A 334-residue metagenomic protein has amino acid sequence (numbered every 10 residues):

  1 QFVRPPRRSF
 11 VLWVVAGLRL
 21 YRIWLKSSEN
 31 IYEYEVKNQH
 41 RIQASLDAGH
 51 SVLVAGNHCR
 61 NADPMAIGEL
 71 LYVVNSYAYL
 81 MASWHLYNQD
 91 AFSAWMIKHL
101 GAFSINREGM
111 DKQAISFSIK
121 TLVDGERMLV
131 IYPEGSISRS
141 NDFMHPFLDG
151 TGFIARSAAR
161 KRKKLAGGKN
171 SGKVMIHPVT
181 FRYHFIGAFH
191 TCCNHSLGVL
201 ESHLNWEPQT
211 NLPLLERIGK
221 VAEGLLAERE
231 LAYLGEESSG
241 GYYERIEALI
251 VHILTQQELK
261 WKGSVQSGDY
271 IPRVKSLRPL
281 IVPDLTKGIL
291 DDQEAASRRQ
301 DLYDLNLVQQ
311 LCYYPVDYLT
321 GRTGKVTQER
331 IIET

Functional and structural regions predicted by a protein language model:
Q1-M65, E69-S76, W84, K112-Q113 (+4 more regions): Membrane-interfacial terminal anchoring regions of lipid-handling membrane enzymes
V36-N38, F103-E108: Short acidic-hydrophobic, aromatic-tinged amphipathic segments that line or gate anion-handling sites
A82-A94: Membrane helical hairpin/interfacial module
A94-W95, M144: Short glycine-biased active-site loop of nucleotidyltransferases that positions the nucleotide triphosphate and helps
M96-I97, G101: Domain-scale detector for complete catalytic domains at protein termini or as standalone homologs
A102, S136, T151: Gly/Ser/Thr-rich helix-start
Y132-E134: Surface-exposed assembly/interface segments
